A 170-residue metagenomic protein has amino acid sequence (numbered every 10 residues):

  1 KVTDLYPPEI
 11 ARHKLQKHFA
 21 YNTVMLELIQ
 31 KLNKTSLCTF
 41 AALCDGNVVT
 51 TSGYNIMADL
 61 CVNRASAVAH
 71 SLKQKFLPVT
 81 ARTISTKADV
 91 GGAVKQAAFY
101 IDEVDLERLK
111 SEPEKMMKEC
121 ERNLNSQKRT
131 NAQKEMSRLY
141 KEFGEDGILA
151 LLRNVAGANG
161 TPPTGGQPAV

Functional and structural regions predicted by a protein language model:
K1-T35, S66-M117: DNA-binding patch around the recognition helix
D4-P7, L26, E121-V170: Intrinsically disordered, low-complexity regulatory regions of nuclear DNA-binding proteins
K17-F19, D45-V49: A short alpha-helix capping/helix-coil boundary motif
Q30, D59-L60: Residue-level marker of alpha-helix boundaries and capping positions
S36-N47: Short amphipathic alpha-helical interface segments
N47-M57: Short acidic, hydrophobic short linear motifs in intrinsically disordered regions
